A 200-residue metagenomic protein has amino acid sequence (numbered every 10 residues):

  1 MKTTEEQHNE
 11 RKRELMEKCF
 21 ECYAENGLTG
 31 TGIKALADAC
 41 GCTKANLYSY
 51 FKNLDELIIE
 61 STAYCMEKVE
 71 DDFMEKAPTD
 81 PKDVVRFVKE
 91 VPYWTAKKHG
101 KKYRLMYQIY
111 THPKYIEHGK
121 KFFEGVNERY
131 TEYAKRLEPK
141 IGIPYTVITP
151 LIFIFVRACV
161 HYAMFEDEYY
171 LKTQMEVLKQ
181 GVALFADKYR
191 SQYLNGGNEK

Functional and structural regions predicted by a protein language model:
M1-E10, Y193-K200: N-terminal intrinsically disordered/low-complexity leader segments
E14, K18-E56, E60: Helix-turn-helix
E60, F73-K98, Y145, T149-I152 (+2 more regions): Hydrophobic alpha-helical connector segments
T62-E70: Short, basic, alpha-helical segments at the C-terminal edge of helix-turn-helix-like DNA-binding modules
P92, M106-Y110, I152-C159: Short alpha-helical scaffolding segments that buttress acidic/His motifs in well-ordered protein cores
A96-E117: Amphipathic alpha-helical segments used for helix-helix packing
K114-G142, T146-P150, E176: Amphipathic alpha-helical packing segments from all-alpha helical-bundle domains
I143-F165, T173-L184: Hydrophobic alpha-helical segments that form the core of small-molecule binding pockets and/or dimer interfaces
